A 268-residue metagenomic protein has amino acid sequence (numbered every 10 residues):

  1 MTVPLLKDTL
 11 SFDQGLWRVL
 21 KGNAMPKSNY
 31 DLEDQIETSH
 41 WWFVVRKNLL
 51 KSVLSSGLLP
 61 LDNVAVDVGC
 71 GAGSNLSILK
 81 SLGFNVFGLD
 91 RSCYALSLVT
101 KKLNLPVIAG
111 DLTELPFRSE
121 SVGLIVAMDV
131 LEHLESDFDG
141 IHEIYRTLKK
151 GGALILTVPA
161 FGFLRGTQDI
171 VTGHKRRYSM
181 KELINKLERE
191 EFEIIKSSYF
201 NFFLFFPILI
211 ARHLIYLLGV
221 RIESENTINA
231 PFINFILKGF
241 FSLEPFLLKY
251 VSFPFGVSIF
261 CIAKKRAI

Functional and structural regions predicted by a protein language model:
M1-K7, L204-I268: A C-terminal cap/extension of S-adenosyl-L-methionine-dependent methyltransferases that defines the acceptor-substrate
M1-S119, L124-M128, F138-I141, A230-P231 (+3 more regions): Conserved N-terminal segment of class I S-adenosyl-L-methionine
D31-I36, L154-R176, M180-E188: Short, glycine-/aromatic-enriched active-site segment of Class I SAM-dependent methyltransferases
T100, E135, K149, E188: Short conserved AdoMet
N104-P106, T172-K175, R212-Y216: Short, hinge-like loop/turn segments at secondary-structure boundaries
M128-L131, T157: Residues lining the SAM
F138-A153: A short glycine-rich, Lys/Arg-flanked "PGG" loop and its adjoining helix->strand segment in the class I
F192-F202: Conserved S-adenosyl-L-methionine
